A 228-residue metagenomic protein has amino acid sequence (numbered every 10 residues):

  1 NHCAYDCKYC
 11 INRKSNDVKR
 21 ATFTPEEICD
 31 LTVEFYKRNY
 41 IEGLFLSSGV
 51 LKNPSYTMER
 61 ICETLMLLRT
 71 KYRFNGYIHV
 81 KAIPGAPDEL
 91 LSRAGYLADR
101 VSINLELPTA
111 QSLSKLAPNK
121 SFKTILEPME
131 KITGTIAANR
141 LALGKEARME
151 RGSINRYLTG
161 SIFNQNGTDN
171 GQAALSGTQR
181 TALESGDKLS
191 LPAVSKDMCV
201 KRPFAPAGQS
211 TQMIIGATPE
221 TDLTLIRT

Functional and structural regions predicted by a protein language model:
N1-Y5, N12-T211, I215-T218, L225: Conserved Radical SAM active-site core
